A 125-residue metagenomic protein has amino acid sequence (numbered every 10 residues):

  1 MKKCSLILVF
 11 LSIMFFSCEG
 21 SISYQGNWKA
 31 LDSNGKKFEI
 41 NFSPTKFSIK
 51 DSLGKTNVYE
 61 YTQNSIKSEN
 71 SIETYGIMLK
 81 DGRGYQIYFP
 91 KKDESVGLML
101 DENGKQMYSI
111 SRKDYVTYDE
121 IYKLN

Functional and structural regions predicted by a protein language model:
M1-C4: Positively charged n-region of N-terminal signal peptides that target proteins for export
L6-V9: Sec-dependent N-terminal signal peptides
M14-S17: C-terminal motif of bacterial Sec signal peptides marking the signal peptidase cleavage site
E19-S21: Bacterial signal peptide processing site
S23, N41-P44, K91: Generic beta-strand structural signal
S23-K37: Tryptophan-anchored aromatic micro-motifs
S33-K37, D51-N103: Contiguous, well-ordered beta-strand patches that form the walls/edges of small beta-barrel/beta-sandwich domains
N57-S65, D101-N125: Edge beta-strand at a domain terminus
